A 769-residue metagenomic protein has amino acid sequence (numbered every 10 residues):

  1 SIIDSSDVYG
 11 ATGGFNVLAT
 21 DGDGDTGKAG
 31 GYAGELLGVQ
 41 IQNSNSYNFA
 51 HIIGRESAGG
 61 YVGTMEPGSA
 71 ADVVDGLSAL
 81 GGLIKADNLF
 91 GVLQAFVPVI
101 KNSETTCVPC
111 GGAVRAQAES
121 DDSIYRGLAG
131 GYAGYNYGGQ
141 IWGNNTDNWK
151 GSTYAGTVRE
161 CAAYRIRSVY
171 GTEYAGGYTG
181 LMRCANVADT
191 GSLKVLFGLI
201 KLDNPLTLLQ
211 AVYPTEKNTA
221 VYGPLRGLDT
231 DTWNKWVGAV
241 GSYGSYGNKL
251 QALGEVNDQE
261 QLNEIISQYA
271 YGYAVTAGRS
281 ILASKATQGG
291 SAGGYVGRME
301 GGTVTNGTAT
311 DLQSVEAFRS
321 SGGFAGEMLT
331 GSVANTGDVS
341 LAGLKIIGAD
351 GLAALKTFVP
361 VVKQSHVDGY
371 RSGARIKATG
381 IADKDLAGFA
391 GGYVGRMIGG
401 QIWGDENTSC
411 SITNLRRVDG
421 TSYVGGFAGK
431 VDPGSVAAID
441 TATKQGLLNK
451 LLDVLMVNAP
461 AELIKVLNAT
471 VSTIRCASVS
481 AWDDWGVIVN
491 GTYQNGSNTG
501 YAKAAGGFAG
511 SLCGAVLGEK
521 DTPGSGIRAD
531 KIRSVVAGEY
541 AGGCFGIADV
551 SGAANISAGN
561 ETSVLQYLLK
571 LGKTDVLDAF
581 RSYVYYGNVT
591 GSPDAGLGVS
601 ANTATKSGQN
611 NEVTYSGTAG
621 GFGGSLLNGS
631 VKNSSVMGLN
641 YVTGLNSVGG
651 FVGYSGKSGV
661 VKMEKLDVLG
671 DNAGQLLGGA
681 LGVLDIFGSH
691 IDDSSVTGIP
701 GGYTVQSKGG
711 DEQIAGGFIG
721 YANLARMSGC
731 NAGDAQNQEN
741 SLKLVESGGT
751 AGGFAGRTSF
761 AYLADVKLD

Functional and structural regions predicted by a protein language model:
S1-D769: Surface-exposed loop/turn motifs in large extracellular/passenger domains
